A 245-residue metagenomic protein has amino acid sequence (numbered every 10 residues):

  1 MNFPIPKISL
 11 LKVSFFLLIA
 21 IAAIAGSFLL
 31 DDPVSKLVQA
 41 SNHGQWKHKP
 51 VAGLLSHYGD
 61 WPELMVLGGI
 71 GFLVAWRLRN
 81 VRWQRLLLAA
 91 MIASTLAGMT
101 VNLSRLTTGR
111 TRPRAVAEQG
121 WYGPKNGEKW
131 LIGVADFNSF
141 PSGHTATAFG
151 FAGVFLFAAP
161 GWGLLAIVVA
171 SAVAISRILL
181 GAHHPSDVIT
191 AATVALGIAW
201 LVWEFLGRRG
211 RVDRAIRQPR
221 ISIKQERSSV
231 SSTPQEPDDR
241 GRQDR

Functional and structural regions predicted by a protein language model:
M1-I70, R105-G127, L131, R242: N-terminal transmembrane-helix/juxtamembrane module of multi-pass inner/ER membrane proteins
N2-F15, Y122-R245: Membrane-embedded catalytic cores of phosphoryl/pyrophosphoryl-handling enzymes
K12-V13, G71-L106: Interfacial segments of alpha-helical transmembrane regions
A22-S27, S94-N102, A170-G181: Aromatic-anchored segments of alpha-helical transmembrane domains
A23, A89-A93, A97, V101 (+3 more regions): Alpha-helical transmembrane segments in multi-pass membrane proteins
A25, I70-V74, L103, V154 (+2 more regions): Alpha-helical transmembrane segments of multipass membrane proteins
F28, D32, G98-N102, L106 (+1 more regions): Transmembrane alpha-helical segments of multi-pass membrane transport proteins and ion-pumping complexes
G44-K47, N80-R85, A159-L165: Membrane-helix interface segments
